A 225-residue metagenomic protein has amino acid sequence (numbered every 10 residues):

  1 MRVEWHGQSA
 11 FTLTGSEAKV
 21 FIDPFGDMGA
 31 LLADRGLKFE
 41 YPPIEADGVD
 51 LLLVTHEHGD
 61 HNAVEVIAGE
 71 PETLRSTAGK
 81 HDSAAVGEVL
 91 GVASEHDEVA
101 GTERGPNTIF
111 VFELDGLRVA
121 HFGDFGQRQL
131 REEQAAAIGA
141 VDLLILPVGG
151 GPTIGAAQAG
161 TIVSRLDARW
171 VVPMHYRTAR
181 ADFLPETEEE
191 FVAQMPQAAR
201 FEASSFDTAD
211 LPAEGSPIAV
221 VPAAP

Functional and structural regions predicted by a protein language model:
R2-W5, K19-D23, G87-E95, I109-V111 (+2 more regions): Active-site-proximal beta-strand elements of phosphoester/diester hydrolases
E4, E103-R104, L166, W170-P225: Binuclear metal-ion centers of metallo-dependent hydrolases, dominated by the metallo-beta-lactamase
A10-L53, H61-T77, A93-G105, F125-A137: Pre-active-site segment of Zn-dependent metallo-hydrolases
F25, E57, G149, Y176: Flexible loop residues that form catalytic and substrate-binding hotspots at small-molecule/glycan-binding clefts
D50, D142, R169: Conserved acidic residues
V64-G116, Q194-G215: Metallo-beta-lactamase
E98-L166, F183: Active-site-proximal loop/helix segments of hydrolase catalytic cores
